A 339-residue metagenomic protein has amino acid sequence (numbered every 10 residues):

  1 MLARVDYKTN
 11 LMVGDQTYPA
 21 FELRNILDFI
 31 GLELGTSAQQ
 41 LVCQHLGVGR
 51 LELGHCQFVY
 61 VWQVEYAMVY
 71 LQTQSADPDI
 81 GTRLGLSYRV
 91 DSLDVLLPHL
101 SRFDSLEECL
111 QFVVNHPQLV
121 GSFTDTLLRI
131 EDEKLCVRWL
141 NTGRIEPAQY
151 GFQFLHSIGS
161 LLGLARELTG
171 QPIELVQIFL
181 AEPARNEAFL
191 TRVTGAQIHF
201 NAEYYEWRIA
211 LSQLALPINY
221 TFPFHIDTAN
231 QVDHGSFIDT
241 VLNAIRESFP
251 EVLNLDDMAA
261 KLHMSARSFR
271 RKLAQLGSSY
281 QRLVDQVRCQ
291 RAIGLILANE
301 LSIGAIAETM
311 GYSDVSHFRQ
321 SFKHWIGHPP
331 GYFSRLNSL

Functional and structural regions predicted by a protein language model:
M1-E133: N-terminal low-complexity or simple alpha-helical regulatory segments that function as activation/interaction modules
Y18, Q149, Q153, D233: Short, contiguous, pocket-lining structural segments that sit at or immediately flank catalytic/ligand-binding sites
A20-E33, N115-C136, Y205, L214 (+1 more regions): Amphipathic, soluble alpha/beta structural segments
E22, Q153, S157, R288: Catalytic-loop motifs flanking and including active-site residues across diverse enzymes
Y60, M68, Y88-Y205, Q213: N-terminal regulatory/effector-sensing and dimerization cores that precede helix-turn-helix DNA-binding domains
P183-L339: Extended mid-to-C-terminal alpha-helical interaction segments
